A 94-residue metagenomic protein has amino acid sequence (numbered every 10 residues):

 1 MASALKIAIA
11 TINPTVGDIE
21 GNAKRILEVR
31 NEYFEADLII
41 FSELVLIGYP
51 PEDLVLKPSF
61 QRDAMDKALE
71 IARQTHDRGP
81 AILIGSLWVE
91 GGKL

Functional and structural regions predicted by a protein language model:
M1-L94: Hydrophobic structural segments
